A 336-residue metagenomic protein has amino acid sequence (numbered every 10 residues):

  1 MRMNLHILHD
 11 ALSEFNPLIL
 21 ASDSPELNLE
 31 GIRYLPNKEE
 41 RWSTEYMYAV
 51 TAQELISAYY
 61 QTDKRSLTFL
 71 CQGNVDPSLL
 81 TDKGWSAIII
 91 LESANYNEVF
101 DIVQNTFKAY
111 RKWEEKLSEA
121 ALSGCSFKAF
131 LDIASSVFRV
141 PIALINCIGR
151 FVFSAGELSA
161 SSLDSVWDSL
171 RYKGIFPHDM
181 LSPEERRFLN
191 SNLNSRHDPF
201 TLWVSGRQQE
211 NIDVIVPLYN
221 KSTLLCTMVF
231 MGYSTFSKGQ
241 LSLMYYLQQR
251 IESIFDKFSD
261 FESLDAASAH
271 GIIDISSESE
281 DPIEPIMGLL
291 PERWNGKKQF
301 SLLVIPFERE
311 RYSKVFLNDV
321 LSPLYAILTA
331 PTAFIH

Functional and structural regions predicted by a protein language model:
M1-S268, P291, G296-K298, L328-A330: Alpha-helical/coil-rich non-catalytic "connector" segments in signaling and regulatory proteins
S126-F127, I286, L317: Amphipathic coiled-coil/heptad-repeat helices and related helical stalk/stem segments that mediate oligomerization
S263-S279: Short, highly charged C-terminal tails/helix-capping segments
I275-I286, V320: Interdomain coupling helix/linker and adjacent catalytic-core signature of nucleotidyl signaling output domains
R293-Y312: Catalytic-site or vestigial catalytic-site microsegments of nucleotide-handling domains
R309-Y325: Conserved long alpha-helical elements within nucleotide-processing catalytic cores of c-di-GMP signaling and class III
S322-H336: Conserved helix-loop-beta segment at the catalytic/binding core of cyclic-nucleotide signaling proteins
